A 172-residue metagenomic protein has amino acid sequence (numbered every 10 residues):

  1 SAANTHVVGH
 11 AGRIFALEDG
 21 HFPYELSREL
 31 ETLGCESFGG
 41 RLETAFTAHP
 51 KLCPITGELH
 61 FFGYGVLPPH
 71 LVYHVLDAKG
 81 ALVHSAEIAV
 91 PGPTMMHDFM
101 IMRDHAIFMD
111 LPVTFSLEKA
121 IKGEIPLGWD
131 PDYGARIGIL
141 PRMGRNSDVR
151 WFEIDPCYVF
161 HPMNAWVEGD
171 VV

Functional and structural regions predicted by a protein language model:
S1-H84: Well-ordered mid-protein domain cores that form the structural environment of catalytic cofactors
A2-A3, F46, M95, Y133 (+1 more regions): Beta-rich catalytic cores
G12, L111-D130: Short, conserved, GDST-rich strand-edge loop motifs in beta-rich repeat architectures
S37-L42, E87-P91, F152-C157: Surface loop/turn motifs at the tips and blade-to-blade linkers of beta-strand repeat domains
T47-L52, S85-E87, P93-M96, F152: Acidic, mature catalytic/reactive cores of soluble proteins
H70-A81, I121-R145: Beta-propeller blade signature
W129-V172: A conserved active-site cap/scaffold subdomain adjacent to cofactor or substrate pockets
